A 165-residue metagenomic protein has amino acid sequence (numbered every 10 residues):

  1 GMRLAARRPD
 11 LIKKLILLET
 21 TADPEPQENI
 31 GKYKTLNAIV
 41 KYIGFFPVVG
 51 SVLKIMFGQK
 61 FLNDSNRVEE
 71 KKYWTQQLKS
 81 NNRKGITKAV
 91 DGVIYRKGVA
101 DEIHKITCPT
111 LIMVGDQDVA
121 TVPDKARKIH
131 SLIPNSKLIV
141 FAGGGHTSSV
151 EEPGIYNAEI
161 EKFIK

Functional and structural regions predicted by a protein language model:
M2-R7, L11-Y42: Flexible "cap/lid" loop of the alpha/beta hydrolase fold
P9-D10, T107-C108, N135: Active-site acidic short loop of glycosyltransferases
E25-G31, F46-H104: Conserved alpha/beta-hydrolase catalytic His-Asp/Glu region
V52, V90, I129, Y156 (+2 more regions): Hydrophobic "lid"/C-terminal helical patch of Rossmann-like NAD(P)-dependent dehydrogenase/epimerase domains
I106, I112-V114: Short beta-strand/loop motif that positions the catalytic acidic residue of the alpha/beta-hydrolase fold
C108, V122-S131: Short alpha-helix in the alpha/beta-hydrolase fold that links the catalytic acid
D116-T121: Acidic catalytic loop of the alpha/beta-hydrolase fold
N135-K165: Catalytic active-site module of serine/aspartate enzymes centered on a nucleophile-bearing elbow/loop
